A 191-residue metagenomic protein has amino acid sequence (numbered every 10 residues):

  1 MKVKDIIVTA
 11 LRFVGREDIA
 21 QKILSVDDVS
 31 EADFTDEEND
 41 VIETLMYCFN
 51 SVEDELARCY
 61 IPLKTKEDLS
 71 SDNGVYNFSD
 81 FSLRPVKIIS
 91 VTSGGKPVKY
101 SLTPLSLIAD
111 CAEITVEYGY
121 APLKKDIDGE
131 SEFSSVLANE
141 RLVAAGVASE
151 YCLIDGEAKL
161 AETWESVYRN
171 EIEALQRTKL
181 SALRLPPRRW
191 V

Functional and structural regions predicted by a protein language model:
M1-V191: Glycine-enriched, solvent-exposed interface loops adjoining structured elements
